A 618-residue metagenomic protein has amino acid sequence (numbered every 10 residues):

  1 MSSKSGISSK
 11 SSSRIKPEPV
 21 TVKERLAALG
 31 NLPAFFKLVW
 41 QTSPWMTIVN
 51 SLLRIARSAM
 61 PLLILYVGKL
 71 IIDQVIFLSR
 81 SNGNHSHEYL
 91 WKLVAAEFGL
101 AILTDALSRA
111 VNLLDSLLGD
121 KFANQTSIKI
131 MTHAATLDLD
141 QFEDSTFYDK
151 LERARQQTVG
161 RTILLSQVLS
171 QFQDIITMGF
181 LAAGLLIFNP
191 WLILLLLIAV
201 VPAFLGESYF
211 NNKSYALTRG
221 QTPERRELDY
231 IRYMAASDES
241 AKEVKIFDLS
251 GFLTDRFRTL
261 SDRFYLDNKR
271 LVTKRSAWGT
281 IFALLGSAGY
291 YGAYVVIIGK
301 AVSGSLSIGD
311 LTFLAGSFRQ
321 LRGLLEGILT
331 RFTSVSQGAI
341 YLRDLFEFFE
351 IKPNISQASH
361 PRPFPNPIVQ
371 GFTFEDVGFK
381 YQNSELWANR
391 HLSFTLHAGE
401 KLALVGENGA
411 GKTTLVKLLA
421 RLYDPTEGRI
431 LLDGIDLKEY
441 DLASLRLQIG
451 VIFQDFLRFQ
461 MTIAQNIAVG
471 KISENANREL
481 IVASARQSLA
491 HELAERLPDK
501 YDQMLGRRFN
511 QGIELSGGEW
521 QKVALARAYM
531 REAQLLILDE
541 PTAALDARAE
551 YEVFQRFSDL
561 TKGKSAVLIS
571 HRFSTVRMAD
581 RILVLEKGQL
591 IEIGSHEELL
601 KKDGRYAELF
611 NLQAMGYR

Functional and structural regions predicted by a protein language model:
M1-P61, S79-L93, V111-D115, T132 (+7 more regions): Membrane-integrated ABC transporters
S12-T21, K129-G160, Q221-R256, E347-H360 (+3 more regions): Short intracellular "coupling" helices and adjacent cytoplasmic loop segments at the cytosolic face of multi-pass
T21, I64-G68, L100-E143, F147 (+4 more regions): Juxtamembrane helix-loop junctions of ABC transporter transmembrane domains
L32, L65-I72, S127-M131, D144 (+12 more regions): Alpha-helical transmembrane segments of polytopic integral membrane proteins, especially the permease/helical cores
T47-A110, A183-S214, A288-V295, G299-G309 (+1 more regions): Transmembrane helix-loop-helix hairpins at lipid-water interfaces of multipass membrane proteins, especially the type-1
G220, L249, A293, L314-E350: Cytosolic ends of transmembrane helices, especially the final helix of ABC transmembrane type-1 domains
A358, P363-R618: ABC-type nucleotide-binding domain
